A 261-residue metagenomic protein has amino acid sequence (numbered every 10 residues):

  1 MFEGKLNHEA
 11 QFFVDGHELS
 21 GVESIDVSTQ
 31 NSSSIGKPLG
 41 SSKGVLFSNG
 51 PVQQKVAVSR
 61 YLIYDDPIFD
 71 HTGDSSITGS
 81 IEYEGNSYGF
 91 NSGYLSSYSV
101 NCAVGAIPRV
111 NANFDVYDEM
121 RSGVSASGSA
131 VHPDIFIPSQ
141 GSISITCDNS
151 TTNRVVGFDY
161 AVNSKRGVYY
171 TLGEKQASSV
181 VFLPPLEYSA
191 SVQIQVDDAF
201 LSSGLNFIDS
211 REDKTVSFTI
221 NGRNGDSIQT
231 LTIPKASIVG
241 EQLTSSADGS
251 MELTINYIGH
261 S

Functional and structural regions predicted by a protein language model:
M1-S261: Signature of extracytoplasmic/envelope-associated structural regions
